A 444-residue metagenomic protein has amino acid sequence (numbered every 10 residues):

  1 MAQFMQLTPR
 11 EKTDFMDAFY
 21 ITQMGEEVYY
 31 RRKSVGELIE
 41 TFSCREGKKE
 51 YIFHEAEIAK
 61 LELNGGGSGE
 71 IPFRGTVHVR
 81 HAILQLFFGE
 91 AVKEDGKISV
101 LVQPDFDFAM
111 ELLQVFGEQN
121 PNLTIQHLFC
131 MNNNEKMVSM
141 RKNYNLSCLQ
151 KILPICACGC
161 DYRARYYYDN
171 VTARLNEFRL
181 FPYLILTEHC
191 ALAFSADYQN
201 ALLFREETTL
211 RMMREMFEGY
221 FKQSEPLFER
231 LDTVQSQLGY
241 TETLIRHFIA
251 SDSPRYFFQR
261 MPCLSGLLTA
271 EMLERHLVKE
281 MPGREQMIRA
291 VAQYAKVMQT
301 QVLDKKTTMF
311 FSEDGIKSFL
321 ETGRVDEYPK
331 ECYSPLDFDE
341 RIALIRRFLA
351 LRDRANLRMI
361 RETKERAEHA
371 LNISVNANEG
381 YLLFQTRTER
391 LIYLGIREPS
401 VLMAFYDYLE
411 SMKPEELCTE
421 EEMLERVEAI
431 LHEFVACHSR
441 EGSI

Functional and structural regions predicted by a protein language model:
Q3-A56: Short amphipathic recognition helices of helix-turn-helix/homeodomain-type DNA-binding modules
M24-V28, L38-S43, T233-L244, A429-E433: Short amphipathic alpha-helical patches
E55-G67, G75, V92: Long, charged/polar, low-complexity intrinsically disordered N-terminal extensions that precede catalytic
G69-E420, R426-V427: Hydrophobic protein-protein interaction segments
A429-I444: Non-catalytic regulatory/interaction regions at protein termini and inter-domain linkers
